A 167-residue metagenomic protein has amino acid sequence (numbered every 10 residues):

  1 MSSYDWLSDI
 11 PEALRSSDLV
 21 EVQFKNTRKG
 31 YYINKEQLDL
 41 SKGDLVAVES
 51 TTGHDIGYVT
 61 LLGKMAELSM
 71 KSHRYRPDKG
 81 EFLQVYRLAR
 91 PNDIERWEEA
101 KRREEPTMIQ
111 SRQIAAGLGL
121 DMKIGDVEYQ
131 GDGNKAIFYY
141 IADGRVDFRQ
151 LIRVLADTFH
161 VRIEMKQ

Functional and structural regions predicted by a protein language model:
M1-Q167: Acidic-enriched and Gly/Ser
